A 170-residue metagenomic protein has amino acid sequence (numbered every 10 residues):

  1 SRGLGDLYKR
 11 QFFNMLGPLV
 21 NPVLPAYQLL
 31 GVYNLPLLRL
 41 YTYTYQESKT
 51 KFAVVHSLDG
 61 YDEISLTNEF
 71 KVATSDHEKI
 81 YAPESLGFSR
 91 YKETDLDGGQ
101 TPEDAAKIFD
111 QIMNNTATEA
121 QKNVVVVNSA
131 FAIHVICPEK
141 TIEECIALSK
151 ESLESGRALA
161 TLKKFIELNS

Functional and structural regions predicted by a protein language model:
S1-Y8: Short, small-residue-biased leader/transition segments that mark boundaries at the very start of proteins
R10-N14, Y27-G31, T50-V54, F70-V72 (+2 more regions): Structural motif
N21-L30, L58-G60, F88-R157, L168: Glycine-rich phosphate/diphosphate-binding loops and the adjacent beta-loop-alpha structural elements that coordinate
P25-E69: Glycine-rich ThDP/TPP pyrophosphate-binding loop and its adjacent helix/strand module within ThDP-dependent enzymes
G60-D97: A beta-strand-loop signature enriched in Asp, Gly, Thr, and Trp that corresponds to the sialidase/neuraminidase Asp-box
I64-E69, P138-E139, A158-A160: Short glycine/threonine-rich loop-to-helix capping motif typified by GTGT followed within a few residues by an Asp-Pro
